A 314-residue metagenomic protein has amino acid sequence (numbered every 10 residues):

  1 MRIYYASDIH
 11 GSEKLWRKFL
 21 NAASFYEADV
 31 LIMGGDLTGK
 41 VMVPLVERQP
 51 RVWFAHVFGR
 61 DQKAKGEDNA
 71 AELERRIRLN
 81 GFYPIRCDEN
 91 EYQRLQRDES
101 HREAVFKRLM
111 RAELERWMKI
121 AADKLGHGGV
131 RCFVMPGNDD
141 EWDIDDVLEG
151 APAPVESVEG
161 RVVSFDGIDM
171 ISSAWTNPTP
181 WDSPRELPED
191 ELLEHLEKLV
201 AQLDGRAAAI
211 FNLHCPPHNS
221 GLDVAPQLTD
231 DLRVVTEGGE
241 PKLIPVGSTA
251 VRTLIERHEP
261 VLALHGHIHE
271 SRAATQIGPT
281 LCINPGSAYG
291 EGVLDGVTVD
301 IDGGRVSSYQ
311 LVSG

Functional and structural regions predicted by a protein language model:
M1-H10, G167-T179, I210-H214, L281-S287 (+1 more regions): Active-site-proximal beta-strand elements of phosphoester/diester hydrolases
D8, W16, L31, D36 (+8 more regions): Divalent metal-coordination and catalytic microenvironments
H10-K14, T38-M42, V130-D146, P178-P180 (+3 more regions): Active-site environment of divalent metal-dependent phosphoester hydrolases
G11, R161-D166, S183, L187-P188 (+2 more regions): Binuclear metal-dependent phosphoesterase catalytic core
E13-F165: Core catalytic region of metal-dependent phosphoesterases/phosphodiesterases, especially metallo-beta-lactamase-like
E13-L20, Y26, V235-T236, L243 (+3 more regions): Catalytic phosphate/metal-binding cores of nucleic-acid and nucleotide-processing enzymes, i.e., regions that mediate
S100-R111, I210-E259: Active-site-proximal segments of metal-dependent phosphoesterases and phosphodiesterases across multiple
I168-I210, D230, V235, P241-T249: Binuclear metal-dependent hydrolase catalytic cores centered on His/Asp/Glu-rich metal-binding motifs
